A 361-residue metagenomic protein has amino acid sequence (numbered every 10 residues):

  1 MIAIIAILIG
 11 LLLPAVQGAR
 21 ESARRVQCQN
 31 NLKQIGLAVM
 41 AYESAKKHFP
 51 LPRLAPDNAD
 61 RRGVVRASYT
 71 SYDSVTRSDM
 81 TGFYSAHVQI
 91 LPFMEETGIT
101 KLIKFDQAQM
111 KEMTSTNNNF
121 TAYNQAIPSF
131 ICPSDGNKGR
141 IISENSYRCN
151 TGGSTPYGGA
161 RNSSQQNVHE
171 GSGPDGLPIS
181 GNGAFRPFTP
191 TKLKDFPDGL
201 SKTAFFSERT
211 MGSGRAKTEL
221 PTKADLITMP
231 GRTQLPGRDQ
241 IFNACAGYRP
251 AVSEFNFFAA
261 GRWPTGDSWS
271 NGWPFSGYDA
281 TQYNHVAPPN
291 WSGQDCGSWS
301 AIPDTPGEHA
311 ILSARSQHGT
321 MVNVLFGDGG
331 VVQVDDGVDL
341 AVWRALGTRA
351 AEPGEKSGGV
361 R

Functional and structural regions predicted by a protein language model:
I2-A15: Alpha-helical hydrophobic helix detector
G18-R361: Internal low-complexity, small-residue/proline-rich segments
